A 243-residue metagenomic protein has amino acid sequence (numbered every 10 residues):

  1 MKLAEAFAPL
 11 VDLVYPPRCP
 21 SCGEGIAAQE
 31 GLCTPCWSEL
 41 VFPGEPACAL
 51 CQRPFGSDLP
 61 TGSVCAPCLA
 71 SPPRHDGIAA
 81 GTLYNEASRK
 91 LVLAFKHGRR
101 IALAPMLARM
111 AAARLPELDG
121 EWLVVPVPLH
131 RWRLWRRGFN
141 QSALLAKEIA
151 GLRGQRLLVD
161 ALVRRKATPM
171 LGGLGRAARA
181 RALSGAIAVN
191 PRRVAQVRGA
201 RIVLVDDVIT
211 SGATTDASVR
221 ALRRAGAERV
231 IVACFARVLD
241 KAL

Functional and structural regions predicted by a protein language model:
M1-L243: Glycine-rich phosphate/pyrophosphate-handling loop used in enzymes and phosphotransfer proteins
